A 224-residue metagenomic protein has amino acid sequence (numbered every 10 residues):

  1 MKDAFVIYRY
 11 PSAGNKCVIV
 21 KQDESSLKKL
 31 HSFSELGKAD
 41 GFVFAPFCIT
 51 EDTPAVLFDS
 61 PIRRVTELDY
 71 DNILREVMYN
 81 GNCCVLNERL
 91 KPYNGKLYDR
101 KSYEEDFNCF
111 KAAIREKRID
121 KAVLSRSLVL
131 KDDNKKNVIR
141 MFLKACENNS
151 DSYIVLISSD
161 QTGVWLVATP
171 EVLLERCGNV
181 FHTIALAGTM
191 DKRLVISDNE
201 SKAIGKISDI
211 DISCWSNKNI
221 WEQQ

Functional and structural regions predicted by a protein language model:
M1-E35, L130-D133: Short Lys/Arg-enriched alpha/beta "domain-start" segment
D3-P11, D120-A122, S152-I157: A short, Trp-centered hydrophobic/proline-enriched beta-strand micro-motif
Y8-N15, A45-E51, I157-Q161: Short, flexible beta-strand-to-coil junctions
E24-L130, G178, W215, N219-W221: Non-catalytic accessory segments adjacent to catalytic cores
G37-A39, E175-Q224: Cytosolic ligand/metal-binding cores
F47, R126-L128, I157-Q161, A168-P170 (+4 more regions): Short, structured patches in soluble enzyme cores that scaffold and shape functional sites
E51-A55, T66-L68, D132-D133, V167 (+3 more regions): Short helix/loop capping segments that flank catalytic or ligand/cofactor-binding pockets
N134-C177, F181: SIR2/sirtuin-family catalytic core signature
